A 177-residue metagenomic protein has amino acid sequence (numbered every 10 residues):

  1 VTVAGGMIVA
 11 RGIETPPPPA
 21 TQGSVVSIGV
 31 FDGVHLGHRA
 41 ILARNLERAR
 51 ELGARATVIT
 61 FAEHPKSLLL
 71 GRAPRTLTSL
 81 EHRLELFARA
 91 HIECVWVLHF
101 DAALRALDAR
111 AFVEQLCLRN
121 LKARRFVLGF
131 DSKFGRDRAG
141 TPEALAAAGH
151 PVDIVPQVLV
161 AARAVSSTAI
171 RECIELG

Functional and structural regions predicted by a protein language model:
T2-G177: Nucleotidyltransferase catalytic core that binds NTPs
